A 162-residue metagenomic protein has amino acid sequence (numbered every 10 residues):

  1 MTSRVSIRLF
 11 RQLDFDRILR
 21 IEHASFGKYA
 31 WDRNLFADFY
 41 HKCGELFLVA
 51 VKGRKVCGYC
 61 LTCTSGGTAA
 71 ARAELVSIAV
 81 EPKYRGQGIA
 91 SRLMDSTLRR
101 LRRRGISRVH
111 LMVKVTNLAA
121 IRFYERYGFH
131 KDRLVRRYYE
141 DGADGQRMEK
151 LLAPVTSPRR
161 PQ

Functional and structural regions predicted by a protein language model:
V5, L9-K83, M94-S96, R100 (+3 more regions): Acetyl-CoA-dependent GNAT
I7, G86, V113: Conserved SAM-binding loop
V56, K131-L134: Residue-level detector of beta-propeller blades
L75, V109-V113: Conserved hydrophobic beta-strand within the GNAT/NAT acetyltransferase core sheet that lines the active-site cleft
V80, G86-R99, L118, R122-R126: Conserved acetyl-CoA-binding loop-helix of GNAT-fold acetyltransferases
S107, H130: Short acidic/polar active-site loop segments enriched in Thr and Asp
K114-I121, Y127, R137-Q162: C-terminal "cap" of GNAT-fold acetyltransferases
